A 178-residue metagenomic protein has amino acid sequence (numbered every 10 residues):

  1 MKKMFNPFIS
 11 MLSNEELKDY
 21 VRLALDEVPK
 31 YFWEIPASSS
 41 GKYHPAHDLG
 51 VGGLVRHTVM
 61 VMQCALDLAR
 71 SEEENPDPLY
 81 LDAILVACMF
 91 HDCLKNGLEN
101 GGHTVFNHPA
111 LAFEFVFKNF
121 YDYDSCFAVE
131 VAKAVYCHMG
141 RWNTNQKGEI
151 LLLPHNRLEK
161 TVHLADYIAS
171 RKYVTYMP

Functional and structural regions predicted by a protein language model:
M1-L98: Acidic/His-rich, divalent-metal-binding segments that scaffold phosphate/diphosphate chemistry
F8, I84, Y123-P178: Histidine/acidic-rich helix-loop-helix segments that form or flank divalent-metal centers in metalloenzyme catalytic
H57, H91, H108-P109, H138-M139: Histidine-centered active-site/metal-ligand motif
V61-A65, V105-F120: An active-site-proximal "capping" alpha-helix that borders the catalytic cofactor pocket
R70, L94, L98, F117-Y121 (+2 more regions): Hydrophobic/aromatic-lined pockets within catalytic cores
D92-E99, G140-Q146: Secretory-pathway/luminal and periplasmic proteins that interact with or process carbohydrate-rich
N100-T104: Metal-dependent catalytic cores of enzymes that make or break cyclic nucleotides and related phosphoester linkages
